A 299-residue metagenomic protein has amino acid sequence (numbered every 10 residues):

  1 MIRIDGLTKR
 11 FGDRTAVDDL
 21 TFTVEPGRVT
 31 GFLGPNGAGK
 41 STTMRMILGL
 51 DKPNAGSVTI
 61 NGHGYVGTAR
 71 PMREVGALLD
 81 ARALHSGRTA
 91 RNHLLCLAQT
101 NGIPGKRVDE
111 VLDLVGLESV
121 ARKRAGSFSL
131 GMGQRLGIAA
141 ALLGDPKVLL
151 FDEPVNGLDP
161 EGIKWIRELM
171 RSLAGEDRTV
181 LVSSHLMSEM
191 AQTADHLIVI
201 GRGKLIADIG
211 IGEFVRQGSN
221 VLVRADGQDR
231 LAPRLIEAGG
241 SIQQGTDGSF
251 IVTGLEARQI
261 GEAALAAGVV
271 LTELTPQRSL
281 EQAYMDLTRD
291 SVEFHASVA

Functional and structural regions predicted by a protein language model:
I2-I4, K9-G201: ABC transporter nucleotide-binding domains
V66, H85, I103, S188 (+3 more regions): Short alpha-helical
T68, F214, A283, L287: Residues that scaffold the ATP/ADP-binding catalytic core of kinase and kinase-like folds
Q99-G102, G137, I211, R216-S219 (+3 more regions): A generic structural signal for secondary-structure junctions that act as hinges or helix/strand caps at the edges
L117, G240-S241, V269: Short aromatic/hydrophobic-glycine micro-motifs
I166-L255, L274: ABC transporter nucleotide-binding domain
T253-A299: C-terminal coupling/interaction segments
